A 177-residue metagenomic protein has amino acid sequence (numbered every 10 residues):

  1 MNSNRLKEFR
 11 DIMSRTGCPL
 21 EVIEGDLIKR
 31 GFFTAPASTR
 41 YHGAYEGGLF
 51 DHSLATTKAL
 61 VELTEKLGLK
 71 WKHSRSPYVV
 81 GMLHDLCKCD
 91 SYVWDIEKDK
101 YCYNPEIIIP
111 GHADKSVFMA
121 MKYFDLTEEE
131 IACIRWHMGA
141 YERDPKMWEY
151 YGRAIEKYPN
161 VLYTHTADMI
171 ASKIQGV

Functional and structural regions predicted by a protein language model:
M1-V177: Metal-dependent phosphohydrolase cores
